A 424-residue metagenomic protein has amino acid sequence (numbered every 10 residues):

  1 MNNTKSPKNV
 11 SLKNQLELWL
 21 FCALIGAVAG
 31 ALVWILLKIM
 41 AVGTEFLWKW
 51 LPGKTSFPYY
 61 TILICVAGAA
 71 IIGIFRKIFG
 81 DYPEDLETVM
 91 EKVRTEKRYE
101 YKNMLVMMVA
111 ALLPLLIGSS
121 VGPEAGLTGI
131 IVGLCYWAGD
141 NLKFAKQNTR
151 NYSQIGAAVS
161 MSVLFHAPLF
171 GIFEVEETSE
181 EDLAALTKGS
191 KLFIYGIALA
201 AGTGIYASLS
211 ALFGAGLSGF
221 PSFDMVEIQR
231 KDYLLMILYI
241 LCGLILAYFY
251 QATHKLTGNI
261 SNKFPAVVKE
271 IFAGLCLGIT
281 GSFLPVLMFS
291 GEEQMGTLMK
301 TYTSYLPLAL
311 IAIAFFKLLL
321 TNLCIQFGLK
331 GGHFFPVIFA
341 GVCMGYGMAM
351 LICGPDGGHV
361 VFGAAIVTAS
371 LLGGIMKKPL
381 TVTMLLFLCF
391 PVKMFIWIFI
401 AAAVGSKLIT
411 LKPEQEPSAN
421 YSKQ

Functional and structural regions predicted by a protein language model:
M1-Q424: Alpha-helical transmembrane segments and immediately membrane-proximal extracytoplasmic
